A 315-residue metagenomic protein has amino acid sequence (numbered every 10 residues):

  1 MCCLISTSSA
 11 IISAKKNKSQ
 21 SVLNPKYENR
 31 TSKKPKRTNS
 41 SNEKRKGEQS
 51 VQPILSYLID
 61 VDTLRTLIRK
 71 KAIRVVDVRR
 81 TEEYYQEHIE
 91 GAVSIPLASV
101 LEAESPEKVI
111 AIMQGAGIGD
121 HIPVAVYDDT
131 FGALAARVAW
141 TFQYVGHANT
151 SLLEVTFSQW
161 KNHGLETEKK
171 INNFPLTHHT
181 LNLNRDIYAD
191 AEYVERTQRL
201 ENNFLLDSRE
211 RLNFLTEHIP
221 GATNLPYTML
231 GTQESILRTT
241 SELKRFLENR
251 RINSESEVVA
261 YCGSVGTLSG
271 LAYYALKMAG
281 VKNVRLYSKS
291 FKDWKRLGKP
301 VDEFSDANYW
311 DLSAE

Functional and structural regions predicted by a protein language model:
M1-S13: Classical Sec-dependent N-terminal signal peptides that target proteins to the secretory pathway
I11-R30: N-terminal propeptides/low-complexity segments immediately following signal peptides in secreted or periplasmic proteins
L23, G47, Q52-E104, K108 (+4 more regions): N-terminal intrinsically disordered, low-complexity segments enriched in P/E/S/T
R37, R45-E48, P53, V100-E192 (+2 more regions): Thiolate-centered catalytic microenvironments shared by cysteine-dependent enzyme domains
R45-I59, S158-T216, T223, G298-E315: Active-site neighborhoods of enzymes that stabilize oxyanions during catalysis
R69-V75, A148-N149, N202-F204, E257 (+1 more regions): Short active-site oxyanion
Q86-I89, R137-V138, T216-H218, A272 (+1 more regions): Short, solvent-exposed loop/turn and secondary-structure capping segments
F214-K295, S305: Structured core of small recognition/catalytic domains
